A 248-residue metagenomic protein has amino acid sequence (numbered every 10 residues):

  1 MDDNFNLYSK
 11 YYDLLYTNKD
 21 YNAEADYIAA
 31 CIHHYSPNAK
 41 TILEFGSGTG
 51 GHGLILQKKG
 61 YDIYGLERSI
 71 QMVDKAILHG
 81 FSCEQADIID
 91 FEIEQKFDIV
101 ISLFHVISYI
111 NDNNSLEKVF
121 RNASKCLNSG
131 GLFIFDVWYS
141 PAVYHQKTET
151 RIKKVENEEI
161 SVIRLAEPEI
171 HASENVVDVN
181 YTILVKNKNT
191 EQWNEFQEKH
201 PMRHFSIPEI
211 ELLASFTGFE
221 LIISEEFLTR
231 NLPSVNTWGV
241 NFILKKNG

Functional and structural regions predicted by a protein language model:
M1-N38: Conserved class I S-adenosyl-L-methionine
N38-G48: Conserved class I S-adenosyl-L-methionine
G50-F91: Class I SAM-dependent methyltransferase SAM/SAH-binding core
I89-I99: A short acidic, Gly/Pro-enriched loop at the edge of an enzyme's catalytic core that lines a small-molecule cofactor
E117-S129: A short glycine-rich, Lys/Arg-flanked "PGG" loop and its adjoining helix->strand segment in the class I
G130-V137: Conserved beta-strand signature within the Rossmann-like core of class I S-adenosyl-L-methionine
V137-E211: SAM-dependent methyltransferase
P201-G248: C-terminal lobe and adjacent flexible extensions of AdoMet/dcAdoMet transferase-like proteins
